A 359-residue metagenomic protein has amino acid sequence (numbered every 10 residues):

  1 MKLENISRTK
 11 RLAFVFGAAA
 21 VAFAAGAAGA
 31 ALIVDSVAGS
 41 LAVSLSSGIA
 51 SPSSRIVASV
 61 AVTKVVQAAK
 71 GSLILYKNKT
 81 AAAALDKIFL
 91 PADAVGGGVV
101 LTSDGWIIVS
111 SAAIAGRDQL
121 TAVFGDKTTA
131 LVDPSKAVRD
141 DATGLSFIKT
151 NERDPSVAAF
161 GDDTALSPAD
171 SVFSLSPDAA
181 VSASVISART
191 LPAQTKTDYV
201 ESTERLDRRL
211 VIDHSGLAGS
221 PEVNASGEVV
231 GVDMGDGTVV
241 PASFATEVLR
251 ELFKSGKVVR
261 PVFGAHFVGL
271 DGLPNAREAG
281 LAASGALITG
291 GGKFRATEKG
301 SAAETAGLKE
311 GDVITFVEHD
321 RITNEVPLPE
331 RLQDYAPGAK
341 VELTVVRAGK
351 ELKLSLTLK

Functional and structural regions predicted by a protein language model:
G26-G29, S40-L45, I49-S53, A61-V62 (+3 more regions): C-terminal cap/linker of serine protease catalytic domains
A30-A113, R117-Q119, T143-G144, P168-S174 (+1 more regions): N-terminal activation segment of mature serine protease catalytic domains
L73, I107-S110, S167-D178, I212-T246 (+1 more regions): Active-site-proximal beta-strands of protease catalytic cores
L85-P91, V138-G144, R189-R209, F253-V259 (+1 more regions): Gly/Ser-enriched beta-turn/beta-hairpin loop segments
V95, T102-S182, L206-R209, D213-G216 (+4 more regions): Conserved active-site neighborhood of the chymotrypsin/trypsin-like protease fold
K149-V157, V181-T238, S284-T297: Active-site region of chymotrypsin-like
R208-V211, K257-P327, E351-T357: PDZ/PDZ-like groove recognition
S243-L249, F316-T344, E351: PDZ domains, with a preference for the canonical peptide-binding region formed by the helix
